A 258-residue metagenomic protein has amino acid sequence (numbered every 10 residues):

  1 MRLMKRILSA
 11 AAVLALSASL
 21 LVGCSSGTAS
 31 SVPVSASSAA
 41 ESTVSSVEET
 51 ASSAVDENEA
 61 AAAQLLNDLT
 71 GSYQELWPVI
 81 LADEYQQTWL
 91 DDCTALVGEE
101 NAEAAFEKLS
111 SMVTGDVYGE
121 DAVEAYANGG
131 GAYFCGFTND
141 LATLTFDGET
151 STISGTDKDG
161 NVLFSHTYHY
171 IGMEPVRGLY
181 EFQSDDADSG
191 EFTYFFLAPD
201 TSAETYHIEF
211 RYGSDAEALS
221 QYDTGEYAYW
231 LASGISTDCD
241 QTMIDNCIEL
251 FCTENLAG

Functional and structural regions predicted by a protein language model:
R2-G27: Sec-dependent N-terminal signal peptides of Gram-positive bacterial secreted proteins and lipoproteins
L21-A36, A40: Bacterial lipoprotein signal-peptidase II cleavage site
S25-T28, V55, L66, D91-L96 (+4 more regions): A composition-driven surface/loop motif
A40, A51-E57: Immediate post-signal-peptide N-terminus of mature secreted/exported proteins
D56-Q74: N-terminal helix-cap/turn-to-beta initiation motif at the start of protein domains
E75-L81, T156-D159: Generic short beta-strand segments
V79-T114: Internal, charge-rich low-complexity segments
A125-G258: Calycin-type beta-barrel ligand-binding domains and close structural analogs
